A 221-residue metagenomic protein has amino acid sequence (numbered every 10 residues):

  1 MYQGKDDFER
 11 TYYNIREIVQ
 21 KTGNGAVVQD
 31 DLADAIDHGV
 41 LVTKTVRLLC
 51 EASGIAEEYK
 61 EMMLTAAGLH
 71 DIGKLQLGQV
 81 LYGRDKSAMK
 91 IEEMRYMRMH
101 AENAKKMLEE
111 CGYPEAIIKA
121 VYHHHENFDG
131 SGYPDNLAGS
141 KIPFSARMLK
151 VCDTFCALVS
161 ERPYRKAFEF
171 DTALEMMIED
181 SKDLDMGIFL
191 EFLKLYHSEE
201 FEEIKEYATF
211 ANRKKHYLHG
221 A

Functional and structural regions predicted by a protein language model:
Y2-A221: Histidine- and acidic-residue-rich, metal-dependent catalytic cores
